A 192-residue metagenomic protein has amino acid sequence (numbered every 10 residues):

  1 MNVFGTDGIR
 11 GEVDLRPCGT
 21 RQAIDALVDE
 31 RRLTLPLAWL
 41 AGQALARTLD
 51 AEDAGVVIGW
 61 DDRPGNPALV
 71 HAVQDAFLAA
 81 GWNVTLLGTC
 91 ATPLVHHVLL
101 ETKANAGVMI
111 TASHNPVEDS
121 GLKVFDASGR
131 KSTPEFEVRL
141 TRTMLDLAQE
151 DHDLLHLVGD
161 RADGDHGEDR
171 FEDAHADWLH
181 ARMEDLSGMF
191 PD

Functional and structural regions predicted by a protein language model:
M1-V73, A79-A80, E168-D192: An N-terminal, well-structured beta->alpha segment
D7-I9, V95, L140: Bulky hydrophobic/aromatic "packing anchor" residues in well-ordered structure
E12, S120-D192: Gly/Ser/Thr-enriched, mixed-charge loops and adjacent short helices that form phosphate/oxyanion-binding elements
A46, D50-S132: Ferredoxin-reductase
